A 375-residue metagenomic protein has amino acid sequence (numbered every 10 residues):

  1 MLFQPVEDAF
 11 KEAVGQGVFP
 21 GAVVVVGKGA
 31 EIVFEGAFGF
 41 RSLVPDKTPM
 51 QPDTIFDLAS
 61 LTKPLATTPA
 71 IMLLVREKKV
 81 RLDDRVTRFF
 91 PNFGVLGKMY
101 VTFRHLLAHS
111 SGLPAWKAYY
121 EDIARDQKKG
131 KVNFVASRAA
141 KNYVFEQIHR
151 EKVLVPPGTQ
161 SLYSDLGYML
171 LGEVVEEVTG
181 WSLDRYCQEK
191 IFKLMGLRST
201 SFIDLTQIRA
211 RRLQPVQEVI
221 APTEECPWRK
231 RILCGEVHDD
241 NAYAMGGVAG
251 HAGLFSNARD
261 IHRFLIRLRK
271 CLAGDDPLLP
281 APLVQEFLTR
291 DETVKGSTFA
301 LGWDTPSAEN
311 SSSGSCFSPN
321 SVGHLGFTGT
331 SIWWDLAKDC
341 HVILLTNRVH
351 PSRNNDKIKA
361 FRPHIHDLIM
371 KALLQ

Functional and structural regions predicted by a protein language model:
L2-L58, K79-R81, E146-E151, D239 (+1 more regions): Short, conserved catalytic-motif segment at the N-terminal edge
Q4, P64-P69, D84, V101 (+4 more regions): A structural signal for well-ordered alpha-helical segments within the folded catalytic domains of diverse enzymes
E12-V25, P45-H105, V155-L166, A249-A252: Short active-site loop at a secondary-structure junction that contains or immediately precedes the catalytic residue(s)
P20-A22, T328-S331: Short loop/turn microsegments at loop-to-beta-strand junctions
V33, I332, D339-R348, S352: Short, well-ordered beta-strand elements
G97-P319: Short, surface-exposed loop or secondary-structure junction motifs that flank catalytic or metal-binding residues
K270-D275, P282-D291, P351-Q375: Short, gly/Ser/Thr-rich active-site loops of penicillin-recognizing serine hydrolases
